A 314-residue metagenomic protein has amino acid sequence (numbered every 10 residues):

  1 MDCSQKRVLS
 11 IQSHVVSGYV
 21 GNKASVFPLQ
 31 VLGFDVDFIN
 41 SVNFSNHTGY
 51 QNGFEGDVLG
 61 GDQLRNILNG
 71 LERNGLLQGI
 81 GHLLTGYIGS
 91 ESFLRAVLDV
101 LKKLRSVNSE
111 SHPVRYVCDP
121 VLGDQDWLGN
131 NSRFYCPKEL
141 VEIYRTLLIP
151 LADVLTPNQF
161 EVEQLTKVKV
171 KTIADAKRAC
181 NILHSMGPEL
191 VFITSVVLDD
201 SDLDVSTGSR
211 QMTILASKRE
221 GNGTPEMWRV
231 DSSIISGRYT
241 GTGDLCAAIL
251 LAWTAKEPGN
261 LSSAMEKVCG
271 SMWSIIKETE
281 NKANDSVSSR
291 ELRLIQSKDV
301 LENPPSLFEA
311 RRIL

Functional and structural regions predicted by a protein language model:
D2-R133, R290-L314: Conserved N-terminal subdomain of the carbohydrate kinase-like
V15, V42-F44, G89, L122 (+4 more regions): Glycine-rich beta-alpha junction loops
F34, N69-L77, K102, S106-S109 (+7 more regions): Generic secondary-structure signature for well-ordered alpha-helical cores
S132-M227, I235, T254-L261: Conserved phosphate/ATP/ADP-binding segment of small-molecule kinases
M212-L215, N222-D231, M272-N284: Glycine-rich phosphate/pyrophosphate-binding loop at beta-loop-alpha junctions
S232-L250: Short glycine/threonine-rich catalytic loop with a Thr-x-Gly-x-Asp
G259-L314: Charged C-terminal helix
